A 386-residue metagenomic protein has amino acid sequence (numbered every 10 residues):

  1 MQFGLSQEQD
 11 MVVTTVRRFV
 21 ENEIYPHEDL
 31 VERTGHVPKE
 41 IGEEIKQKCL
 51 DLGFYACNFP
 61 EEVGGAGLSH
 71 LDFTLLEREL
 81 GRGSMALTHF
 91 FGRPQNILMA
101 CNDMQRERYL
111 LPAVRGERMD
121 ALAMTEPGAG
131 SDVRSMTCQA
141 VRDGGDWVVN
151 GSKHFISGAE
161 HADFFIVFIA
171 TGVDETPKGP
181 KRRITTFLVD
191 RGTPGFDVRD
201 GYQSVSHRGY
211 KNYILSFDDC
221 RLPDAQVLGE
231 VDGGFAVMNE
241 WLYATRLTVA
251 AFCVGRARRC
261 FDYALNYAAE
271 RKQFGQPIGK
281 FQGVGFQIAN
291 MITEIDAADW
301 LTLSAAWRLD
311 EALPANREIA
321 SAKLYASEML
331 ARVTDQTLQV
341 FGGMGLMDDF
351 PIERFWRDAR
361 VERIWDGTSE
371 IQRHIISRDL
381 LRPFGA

Functional and structural regions predicted by a protein language model:
M1-T88, A100-Q105, P112-E117, G130-V133 (+4 more regions): Alpha-helical interface subdomain recognition
L68-S69, D132-R134, G158-D163, K178-R182 (+1 more regions): Short glycine/proline-enriched turns and hinge-like loops at secondary-structure junctions
F91-Q95: Short, conserved phosphate-binding/catalytic loop or strand-edge motifs used in phosphoryl-/nucleotidyl-transfer
M99-D103, V141, V167-T171, L188-D190 (+3 more regions): Short beta-strand-to-turn element immediately C-terminal to the catalytic PLP-Schiff-base lysine in fold type I
G116-M124, F168: A short, Trp-centered hydrophobic/proline-enriched beta-strand micro-motif
S135, G192-R221: Flexible, small-/acidic-enriched active-site or ligand-binding loops
T137-Q139: Short, surface-exposed charged micro-motifs
N150-V198: A short core secondary-structure module
